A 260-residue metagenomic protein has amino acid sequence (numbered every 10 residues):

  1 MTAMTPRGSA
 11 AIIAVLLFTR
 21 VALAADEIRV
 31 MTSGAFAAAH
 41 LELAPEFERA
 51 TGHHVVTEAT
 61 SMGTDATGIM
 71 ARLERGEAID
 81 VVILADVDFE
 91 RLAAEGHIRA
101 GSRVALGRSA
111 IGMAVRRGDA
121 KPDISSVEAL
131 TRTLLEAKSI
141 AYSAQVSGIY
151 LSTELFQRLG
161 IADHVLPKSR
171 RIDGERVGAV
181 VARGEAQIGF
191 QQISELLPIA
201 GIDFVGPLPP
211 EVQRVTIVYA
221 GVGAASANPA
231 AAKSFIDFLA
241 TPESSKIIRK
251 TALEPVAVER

Functional and structural regions predicted by a protein language model:
M1-A11: Bacterial N-terminal signal peptides that target proteins for export
S9-R20: Bacterial N-terminal signal peptides
A25-T67, A71-A78, V87-E95, A100 (+2 more regions): Exported/periplasmic ABC-transporter solute-binding proteins
I83: Phosphate-/polyanion-interacting regions in eukaryotic proteins
